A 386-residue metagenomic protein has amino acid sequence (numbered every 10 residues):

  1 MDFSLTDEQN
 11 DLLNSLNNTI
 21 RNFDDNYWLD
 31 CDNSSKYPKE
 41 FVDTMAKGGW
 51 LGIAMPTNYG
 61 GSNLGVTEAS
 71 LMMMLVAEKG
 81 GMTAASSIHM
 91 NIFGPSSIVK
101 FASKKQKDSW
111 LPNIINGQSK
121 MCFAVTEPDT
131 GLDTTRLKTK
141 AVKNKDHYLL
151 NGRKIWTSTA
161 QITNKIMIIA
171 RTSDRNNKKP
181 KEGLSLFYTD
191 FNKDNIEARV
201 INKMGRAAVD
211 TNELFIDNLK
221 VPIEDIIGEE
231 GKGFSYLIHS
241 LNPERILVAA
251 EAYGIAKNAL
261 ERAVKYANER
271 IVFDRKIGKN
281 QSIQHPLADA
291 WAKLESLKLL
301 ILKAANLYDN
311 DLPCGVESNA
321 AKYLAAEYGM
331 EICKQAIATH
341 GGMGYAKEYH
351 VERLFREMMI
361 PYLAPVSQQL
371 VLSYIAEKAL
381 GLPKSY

Functional and structural regions predicted by a protein language model:
M1-T83, S87-H89, F101-Q106, N113 (+6 more regions): Alpha-helical interface subdomain recognition
G49, M72-A77, A170-T172, T189-D194 (+1 more regions): Short Ser/Thr-interspersed hydrophobic loop/turn segments at strand-loop and sheet-helix junctions that line or gate
K100-A102, V142, I168-T172, Y188-D190 (+3 more regions): Short beta-strand-to-turn element immediately C-terminal to the catalytic PLP-Schiff-base lysine in fold type I
G117-V125, I169: A short, Trp-centered hydrophobic/proline-enriched beta-strand micro-motif
D129-L132, W156-T159, N177-K178, N202-D210: Short Gly/Pro-enriched turn/cap motifs at secondary-structure boundaries
R136, N192-P222: Flexible, small-/acidic-enriched active-site or ligand-binding loops
H147, N151-R199: A short core secondary-structure module
D217-Y236: Long, acidic (Asp/Glu-rich), low-complexity accessory segments flanking structured domains
